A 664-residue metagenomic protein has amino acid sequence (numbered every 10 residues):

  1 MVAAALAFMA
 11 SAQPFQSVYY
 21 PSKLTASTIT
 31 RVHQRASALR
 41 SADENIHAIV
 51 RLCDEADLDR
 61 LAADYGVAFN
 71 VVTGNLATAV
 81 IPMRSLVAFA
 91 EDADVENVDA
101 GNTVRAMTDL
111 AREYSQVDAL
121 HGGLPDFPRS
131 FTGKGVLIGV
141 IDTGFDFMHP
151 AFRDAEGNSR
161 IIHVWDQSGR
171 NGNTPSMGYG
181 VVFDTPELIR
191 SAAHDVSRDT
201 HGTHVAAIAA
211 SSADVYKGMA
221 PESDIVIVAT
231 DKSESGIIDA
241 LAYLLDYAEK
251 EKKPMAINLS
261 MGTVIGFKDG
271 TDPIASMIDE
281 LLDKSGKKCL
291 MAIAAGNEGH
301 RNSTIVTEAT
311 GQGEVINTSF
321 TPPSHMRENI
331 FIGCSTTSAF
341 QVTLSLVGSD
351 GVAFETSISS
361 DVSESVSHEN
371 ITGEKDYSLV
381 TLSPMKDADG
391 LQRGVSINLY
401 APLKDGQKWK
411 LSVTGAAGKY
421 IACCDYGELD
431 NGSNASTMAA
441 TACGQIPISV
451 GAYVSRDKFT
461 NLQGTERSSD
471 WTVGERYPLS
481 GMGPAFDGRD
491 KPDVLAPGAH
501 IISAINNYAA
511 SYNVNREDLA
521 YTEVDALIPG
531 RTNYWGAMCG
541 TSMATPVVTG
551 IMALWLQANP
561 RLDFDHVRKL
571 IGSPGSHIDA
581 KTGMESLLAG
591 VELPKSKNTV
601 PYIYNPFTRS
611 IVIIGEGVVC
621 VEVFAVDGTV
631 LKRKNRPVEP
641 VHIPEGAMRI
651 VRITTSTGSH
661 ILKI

Functional and structural regions predicted by a protein language model:
A5-R129, L137, P150: Autoinhibitory N-terminal propeptides
Q34-L39, K250-T263, F267-G270, K288-A295 (+3 more regions): C-terminal subdomain of the subtilisin-like protease fold in secreted/lumenal serine endopeptidases
D43-H47, M326-N329, Y604-V612: Short coil/turn motif common to extracellular beta-sandwich-like domains
F89, I330-I332, Q407-G415, M648-S656: Short, aromatic- and glycine-rich surface loops/edge beta-strands on solvent-exposed regions
L124-I237, K252, A256, G286-L290 (+10 more regions): Subtilisin-like serine protease catalytic core
R170-T185, N302-Q392, S396, P402-L403 (+4 more regions): Extracellular S/T/G-rich loop segment that most often corresponds to the catalytic His/Ser-adjacent loop
D387-R393, G415-C424, S656-H660: Short acidic/polar inter-strand loop motif in beta-rich domains
P594-I664: C-terminal outer-membrane/trafficking sorting elements
